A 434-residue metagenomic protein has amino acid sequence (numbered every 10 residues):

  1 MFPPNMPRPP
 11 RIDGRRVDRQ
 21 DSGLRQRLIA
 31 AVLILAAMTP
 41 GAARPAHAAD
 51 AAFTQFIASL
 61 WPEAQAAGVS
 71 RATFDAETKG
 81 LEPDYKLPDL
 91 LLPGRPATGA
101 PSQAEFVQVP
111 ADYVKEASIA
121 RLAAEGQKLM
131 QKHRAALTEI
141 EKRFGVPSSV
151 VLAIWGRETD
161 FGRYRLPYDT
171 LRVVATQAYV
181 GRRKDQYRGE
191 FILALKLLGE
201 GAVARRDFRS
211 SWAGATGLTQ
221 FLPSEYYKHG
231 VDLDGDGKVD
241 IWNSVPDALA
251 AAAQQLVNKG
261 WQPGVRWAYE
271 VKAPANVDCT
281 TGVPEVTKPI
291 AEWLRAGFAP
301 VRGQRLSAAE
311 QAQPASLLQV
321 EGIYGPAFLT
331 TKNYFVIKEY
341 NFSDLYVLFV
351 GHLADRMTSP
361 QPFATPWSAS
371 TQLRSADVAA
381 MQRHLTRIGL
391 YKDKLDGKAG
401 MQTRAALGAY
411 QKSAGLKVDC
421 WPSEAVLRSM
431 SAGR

Functional and structural regions predicted by a protein language model:
M1-L24: N-terminal secretory signal peptides that target proteins for export/translocation
I29-P40: Bacterial N-terminal signal peptides
G41-A48: Sec/Tat signal peptide C-region and signal peptidase I cleavage site
A49-E141: An acidic, Gly/Ser/Thr/Pro-rich helix-cap/linker signature
A76, L373-V378, T386-M430: Short acidic, glycine/serine/threonine-rich helix-capping segments at coil-helix boundaries
Q103-V257, W267: Acidic/His-rich structured neighborhood in mature extracellular/periplasmic domains
R205, W212-E339, V347, T365-P366: Flexible, glycine-rich surface segments
T331-S343, H352-G397, G433: Acidic, Ser/Thr/Pro/Gly-enriched interdomain connector segments
